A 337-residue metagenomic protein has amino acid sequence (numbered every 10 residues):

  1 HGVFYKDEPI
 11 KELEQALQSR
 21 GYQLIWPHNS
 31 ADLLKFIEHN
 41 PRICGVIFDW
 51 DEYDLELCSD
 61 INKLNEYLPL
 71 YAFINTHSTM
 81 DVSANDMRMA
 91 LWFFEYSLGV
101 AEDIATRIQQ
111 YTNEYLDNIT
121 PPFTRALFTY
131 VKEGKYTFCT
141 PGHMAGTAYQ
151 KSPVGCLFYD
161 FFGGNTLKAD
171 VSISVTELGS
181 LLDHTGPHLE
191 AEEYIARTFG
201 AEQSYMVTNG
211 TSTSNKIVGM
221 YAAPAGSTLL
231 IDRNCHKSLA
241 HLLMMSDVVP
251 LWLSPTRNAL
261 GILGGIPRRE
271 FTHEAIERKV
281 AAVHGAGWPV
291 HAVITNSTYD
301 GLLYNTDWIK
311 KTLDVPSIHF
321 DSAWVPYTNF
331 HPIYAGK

Functional and structural regions predicted by a protein language model:
H1-D7, L13-L17, V46, L243: Conserved acidic segment of CheY-like receiver
I10, H28-N165: N-terminal glycine-rich, Lys/His-bearing helix-loop that initiates the first secondary-structure elements of many
L17, Y22, P27-H39, D49 (+7 more regions): Conserved PLP-enzyme active-site core in the AAT-like
Q110-N113, K132, Y136, R197-G200 (+2 more regions): Generic secondary-structure signature for well-ordered alpha-helical cores
V154-D160, Q203-M206, F271, A275: Short acidic/polar alpha-helix capping motifs at helix-coil junctions
F161-T213: Conserved N-terminal alpha-helix of the aminotransferase class I/II PLP-enzyme fold
